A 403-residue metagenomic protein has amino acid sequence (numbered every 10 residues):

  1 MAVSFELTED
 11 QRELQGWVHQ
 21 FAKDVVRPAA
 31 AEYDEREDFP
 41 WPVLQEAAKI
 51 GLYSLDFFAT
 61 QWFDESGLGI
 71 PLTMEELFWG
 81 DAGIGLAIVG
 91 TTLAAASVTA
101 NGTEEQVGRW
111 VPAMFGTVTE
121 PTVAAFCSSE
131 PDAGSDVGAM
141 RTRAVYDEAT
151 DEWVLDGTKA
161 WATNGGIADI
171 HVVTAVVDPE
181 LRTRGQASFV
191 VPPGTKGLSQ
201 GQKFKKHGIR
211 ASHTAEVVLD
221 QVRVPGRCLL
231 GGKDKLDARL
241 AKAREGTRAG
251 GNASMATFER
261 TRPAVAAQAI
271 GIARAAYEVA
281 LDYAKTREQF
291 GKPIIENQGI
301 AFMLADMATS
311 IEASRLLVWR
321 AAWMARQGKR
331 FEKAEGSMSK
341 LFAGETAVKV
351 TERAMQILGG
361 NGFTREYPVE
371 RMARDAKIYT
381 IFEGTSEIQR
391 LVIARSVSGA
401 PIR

Functional and structural regions predicted by a protein language model:
V3-L14, S199-E312, Y379, R395-P401: Glycine-rich beta->alpha junctions and the first turn(s) of the following alpha-helix
V3-S4, T73, L93, E105 (+3 more regions): Glycine-rich phosphate/cofactor-binding loops in nucleotide/flavin-utilizing enzymes
R27-E35, L281, K285-K292, A308-F342 (+1 more regions): C-terminal helix-coil-helix/basic helical segment that borders enzyme active sites and/or dimer interfaces and provides
K49-P121, N164-I170, A325-G328, R374: Internal helix-loop-helix
W79-A82, A133, A160-G166, G208-I209 (+2 more regions): Glycine-rich phosphate/pyrophosphate-binding beta-alpha loops
E120-S129: A short, Trp-centered hydrophobic/proline-enriched beta-strand micro-motif
T142-V145: A structural signal for short hydrophobic beta-strand segments in well-ordered beta-sheet cores
E152-Q202: A short core secondary-structure module
